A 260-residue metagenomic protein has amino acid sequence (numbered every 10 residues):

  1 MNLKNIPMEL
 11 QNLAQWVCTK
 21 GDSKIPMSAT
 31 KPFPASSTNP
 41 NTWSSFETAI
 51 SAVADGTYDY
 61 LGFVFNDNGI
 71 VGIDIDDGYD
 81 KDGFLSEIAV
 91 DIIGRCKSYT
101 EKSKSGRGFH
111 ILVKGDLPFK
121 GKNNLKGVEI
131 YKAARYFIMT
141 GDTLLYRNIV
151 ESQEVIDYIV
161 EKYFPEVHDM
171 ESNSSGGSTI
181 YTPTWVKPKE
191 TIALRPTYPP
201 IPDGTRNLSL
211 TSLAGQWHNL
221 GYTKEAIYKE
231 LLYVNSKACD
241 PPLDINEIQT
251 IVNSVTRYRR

Functional and structural regions predicted by a protein language model:
M1-K4, T57-Y58, C96: Short alpha-helical segments and helix-capping/turn motifs at coil-helix boundaries
M1-P26: Polar/acidic, low-complexity leader/linker segments enriched in S/T/G and N/D
N5-Q11, V53, G62-V64, I92 (+2 more regions): A general structural signal for short secondary-structure junctions and capping/turn motifs
V17-I25, P34-D59, F65, I70 (+5 more regions): Modules that initiate DNA replication and primer synthesis
Y60, N68-G72, G106-G108, G127 (+1 more regions): Extracellular structured ligand-interaction cores
G62, D77-R107: Active-site-adjacent substructure of cysteine-protease-like catalytic cores
D82-C96, V113-I138, L145, I149-E151 (+3 more regions): Helical (often loop-to-helix) elements that flank the catalytic cores of nucleotide-handling enzymes
L144-V167: A short, charged helix-loop
